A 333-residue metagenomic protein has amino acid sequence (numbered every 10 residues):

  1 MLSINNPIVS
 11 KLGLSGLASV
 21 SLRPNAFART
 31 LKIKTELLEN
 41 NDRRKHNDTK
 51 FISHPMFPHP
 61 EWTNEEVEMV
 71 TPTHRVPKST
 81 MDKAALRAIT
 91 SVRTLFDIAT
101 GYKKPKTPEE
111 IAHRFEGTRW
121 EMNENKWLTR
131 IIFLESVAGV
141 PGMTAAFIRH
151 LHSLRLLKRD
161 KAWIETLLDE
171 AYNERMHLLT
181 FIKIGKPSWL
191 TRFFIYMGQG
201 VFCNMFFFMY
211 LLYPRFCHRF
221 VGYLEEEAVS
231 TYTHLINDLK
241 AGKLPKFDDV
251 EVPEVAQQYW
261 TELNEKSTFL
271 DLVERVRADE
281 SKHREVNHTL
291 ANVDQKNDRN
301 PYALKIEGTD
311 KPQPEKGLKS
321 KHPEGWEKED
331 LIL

Functional and structural regions predicted by a protein language model:
L2-I8, G13-G16, S21-L22, A26-L333: Non-heme di-metal
